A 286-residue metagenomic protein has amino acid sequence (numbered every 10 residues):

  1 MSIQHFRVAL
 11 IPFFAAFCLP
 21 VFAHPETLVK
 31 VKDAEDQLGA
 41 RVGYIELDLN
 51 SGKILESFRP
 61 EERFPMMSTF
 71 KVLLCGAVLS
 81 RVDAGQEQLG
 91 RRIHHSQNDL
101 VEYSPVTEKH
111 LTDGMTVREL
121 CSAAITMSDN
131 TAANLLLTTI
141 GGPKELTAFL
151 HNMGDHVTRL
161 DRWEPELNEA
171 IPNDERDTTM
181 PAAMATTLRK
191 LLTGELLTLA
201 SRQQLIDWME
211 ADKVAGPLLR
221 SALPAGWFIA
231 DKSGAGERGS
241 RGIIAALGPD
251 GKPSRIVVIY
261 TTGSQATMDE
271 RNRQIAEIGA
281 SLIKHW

Functional and structural regions predicted by a protein language model:
M1-I11: Bacterial N-terminal signal peptides that target proteins for export
A9-P20: Bacterial N-terminal signal peptides
H24-D36, L55, T138-T139, P143-K144 (+3 more regions): Structured C-terminal helix/loop/strand segments within mature extracytoplasmic catalytic/sensor domains
E35-F64: Short, conserved catalytic-motif segment at the N-terminal edge
R41, T116, N134-T193: Mid-domain, small-residue-enriched loop/turn segments at the edges of structured enzyme/sensor domains
G52, F64-I93, V257: Active-site SXXK
A84-K109: Short, glycine/proline-biased beta-turn/loop segments that scaffold the active-site neighborhood
L100-L135, P143: Conserved catalytic neighborhood of penicillin-recognizing serine enzymes
